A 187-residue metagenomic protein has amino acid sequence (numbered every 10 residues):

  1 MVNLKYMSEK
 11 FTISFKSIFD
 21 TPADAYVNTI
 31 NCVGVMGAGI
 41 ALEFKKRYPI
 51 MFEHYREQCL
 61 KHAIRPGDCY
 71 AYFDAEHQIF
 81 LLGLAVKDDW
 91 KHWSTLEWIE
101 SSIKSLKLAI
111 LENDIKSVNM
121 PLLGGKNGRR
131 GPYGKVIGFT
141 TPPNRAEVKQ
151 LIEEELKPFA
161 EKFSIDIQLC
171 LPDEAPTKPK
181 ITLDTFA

Functional and structural regions predicted by a protein language model:
M1-A187: Macrodomain-like recognition of ADP-ribose-binding/processing modules
